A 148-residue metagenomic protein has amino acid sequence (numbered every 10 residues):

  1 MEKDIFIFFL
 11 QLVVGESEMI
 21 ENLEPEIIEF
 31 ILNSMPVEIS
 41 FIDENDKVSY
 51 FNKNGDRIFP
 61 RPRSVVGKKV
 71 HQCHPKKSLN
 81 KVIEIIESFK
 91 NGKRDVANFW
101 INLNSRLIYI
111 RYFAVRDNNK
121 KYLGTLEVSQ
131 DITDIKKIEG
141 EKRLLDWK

Functional and structural regions predicted by a protein language model:
M1-V14: N-terminal amphipathic/basic-hydrophobic helices that include classical n-h-c signal peptides and signal-anchor
E2-K3, M35, K53, R106: Generic detection of intrinsically disordered/low-complexity segments and helix-coil linkers/edges
K3-I5, K47, N118: Short linear motifs in intrinsically disordered/low-complexity regions
L12-E24, K77-N80, S88-A97, L145-K148: Short, positively charged
V14, E24-P25, S34, S49 (+2 more regions): Generic signal for short, ordered secondary-structure residues within or immediately flanking folded domains
E18-K47, K53: Sensory modules in modular signal-transduction proteins
N54, I58-K136: Sensory/regulatory domains in signal-transduction proteins
D131-K148: Juxtadomain coupling helices with adjacent low-complexity linkers
